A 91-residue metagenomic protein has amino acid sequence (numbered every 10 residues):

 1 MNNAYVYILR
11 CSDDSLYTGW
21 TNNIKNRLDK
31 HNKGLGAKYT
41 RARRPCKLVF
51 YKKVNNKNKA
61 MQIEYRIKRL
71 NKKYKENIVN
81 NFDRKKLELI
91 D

Functional and structural regions predicted by a protein language model:
M1-V54, N58-K68, K75-I78, F82-D91: GIY-YIG nuclease catalytic motif and its immediate N-terminal context
